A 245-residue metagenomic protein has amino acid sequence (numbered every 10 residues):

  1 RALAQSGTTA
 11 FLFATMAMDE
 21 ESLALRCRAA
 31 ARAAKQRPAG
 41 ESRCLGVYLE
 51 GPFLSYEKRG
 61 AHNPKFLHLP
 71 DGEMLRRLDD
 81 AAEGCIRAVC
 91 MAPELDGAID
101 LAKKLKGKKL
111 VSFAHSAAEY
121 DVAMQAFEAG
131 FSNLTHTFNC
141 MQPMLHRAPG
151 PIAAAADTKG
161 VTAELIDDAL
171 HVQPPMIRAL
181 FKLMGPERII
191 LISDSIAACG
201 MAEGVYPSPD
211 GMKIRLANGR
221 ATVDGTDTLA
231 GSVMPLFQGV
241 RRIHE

Functional and structural regions predicted by a protein language model:
R1-R26, E41-Y56, A82-E94, L110-S112 (+3 more regions): Divalent metal-dependent hydrolysis catalytic cores, especially in the metallo-beta-lactamase
A17-E20, A24, H68-G72, A92-L95 (+4 more regions): Electropositive phosphate-/nucleotide-binding environments in soluble metabolic enzymes
D19-R28, E94-G97, S112-A117, I166-L183 (+2 more regions): Active-site glycine- and acidic-residue-rich loops that bind and position anionic ligands or nucleotide-like cofactors
A24, R59-G60, M124, L145-R147 (+2 more regions): Short, well-ordered secondary-structure micro-motifs
A24-A31, L75, A102, I177 (+1 more regions): Generic structural signal for well-ordered alpha-helices, preferentially at hydrophobic/aromatic core positions
L49, Y56-G150: Divalent metal-binding pocket/active-site signature
A153-E164, A169, F181-S193, C199-E245: His/Asp/Glu-enriched, well-ordered alpha-helical/loop segment that forms or immediately abuts the divalent-metal
